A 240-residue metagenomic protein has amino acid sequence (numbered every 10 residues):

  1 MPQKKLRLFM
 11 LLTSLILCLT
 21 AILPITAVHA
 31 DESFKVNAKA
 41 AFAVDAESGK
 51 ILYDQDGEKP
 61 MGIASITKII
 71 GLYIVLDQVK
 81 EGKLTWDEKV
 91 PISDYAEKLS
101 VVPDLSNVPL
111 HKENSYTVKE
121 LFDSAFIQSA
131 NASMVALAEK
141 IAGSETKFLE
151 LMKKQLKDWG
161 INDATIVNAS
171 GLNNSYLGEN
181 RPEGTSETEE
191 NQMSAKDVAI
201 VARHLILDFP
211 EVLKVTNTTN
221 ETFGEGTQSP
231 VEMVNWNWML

Functional and structural regions predicted by a protein language model:
P2-T13: Bacterial N-terminal signal peptides that target proteins for export
L12-I22: Bacterial N-terminal signal peptides
T20-K35: Sec-dependent signal peptide cleavage junction
D31-D54: A short, well-structured edge-of-sheet supersecondary motif
K35-A38, E139, G143-L240: Penicillin-recognizing serine hydrolase domain
G49, G62-V90, L99-V101, V198: Active-site SXXK
E81-P109, T216-Q228, E232: Short, glycine/proline-biased beta-turn/loop segments that scaffold the active-site neighborhood
K98-V135, M233-L240: Conserved catalytic neighborhood of penicillin-recognizing serine enzymes
